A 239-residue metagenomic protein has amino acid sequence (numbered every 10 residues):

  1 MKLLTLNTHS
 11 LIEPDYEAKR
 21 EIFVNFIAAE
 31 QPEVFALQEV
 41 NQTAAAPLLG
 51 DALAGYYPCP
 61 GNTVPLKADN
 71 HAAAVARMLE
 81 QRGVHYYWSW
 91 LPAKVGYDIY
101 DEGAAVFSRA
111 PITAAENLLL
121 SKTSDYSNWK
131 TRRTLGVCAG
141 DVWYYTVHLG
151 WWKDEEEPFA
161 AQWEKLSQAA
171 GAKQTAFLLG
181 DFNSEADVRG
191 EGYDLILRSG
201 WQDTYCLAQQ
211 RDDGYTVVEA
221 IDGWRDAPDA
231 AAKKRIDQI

Functional and structural regions predicted by a protein language model:
M1-V34, P58-C59, E80-Q81, H85-I239: Active-site regions of metal-assisted phosphoester/phosphodiester hydrolases, unifying DNase/endonuclease modules
T8, E30-E33, L37-D51: Short, conserved active-site loops that position catalytic residues or coordinate cofactors/metal ions across diverse
E13-D15, A44-A68, E191: Short, flexible/disordered intra-domain loops and linkers
E21, A68-A74, W163: Well-ordered, non-membrane alpha-helical segments in soluble/globular domains
H71-M78, P92: Low-complexity, serine/threonine/proline-enriched polar segments
